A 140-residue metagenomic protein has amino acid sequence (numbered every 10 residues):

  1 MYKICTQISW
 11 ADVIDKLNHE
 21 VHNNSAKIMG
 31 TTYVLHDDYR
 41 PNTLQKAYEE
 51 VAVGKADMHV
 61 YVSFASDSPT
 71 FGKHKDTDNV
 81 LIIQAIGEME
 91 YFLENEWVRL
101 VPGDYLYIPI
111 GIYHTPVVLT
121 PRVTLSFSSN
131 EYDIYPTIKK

Functional and structural regions predicted by a protein language model:
M1-I14: An N-terminal JmjN-like helical accessory module and its immediate linker preceding a catalytic domain
I14-D104, I112-K140: Active-site region of the double-stranded beta-helix
